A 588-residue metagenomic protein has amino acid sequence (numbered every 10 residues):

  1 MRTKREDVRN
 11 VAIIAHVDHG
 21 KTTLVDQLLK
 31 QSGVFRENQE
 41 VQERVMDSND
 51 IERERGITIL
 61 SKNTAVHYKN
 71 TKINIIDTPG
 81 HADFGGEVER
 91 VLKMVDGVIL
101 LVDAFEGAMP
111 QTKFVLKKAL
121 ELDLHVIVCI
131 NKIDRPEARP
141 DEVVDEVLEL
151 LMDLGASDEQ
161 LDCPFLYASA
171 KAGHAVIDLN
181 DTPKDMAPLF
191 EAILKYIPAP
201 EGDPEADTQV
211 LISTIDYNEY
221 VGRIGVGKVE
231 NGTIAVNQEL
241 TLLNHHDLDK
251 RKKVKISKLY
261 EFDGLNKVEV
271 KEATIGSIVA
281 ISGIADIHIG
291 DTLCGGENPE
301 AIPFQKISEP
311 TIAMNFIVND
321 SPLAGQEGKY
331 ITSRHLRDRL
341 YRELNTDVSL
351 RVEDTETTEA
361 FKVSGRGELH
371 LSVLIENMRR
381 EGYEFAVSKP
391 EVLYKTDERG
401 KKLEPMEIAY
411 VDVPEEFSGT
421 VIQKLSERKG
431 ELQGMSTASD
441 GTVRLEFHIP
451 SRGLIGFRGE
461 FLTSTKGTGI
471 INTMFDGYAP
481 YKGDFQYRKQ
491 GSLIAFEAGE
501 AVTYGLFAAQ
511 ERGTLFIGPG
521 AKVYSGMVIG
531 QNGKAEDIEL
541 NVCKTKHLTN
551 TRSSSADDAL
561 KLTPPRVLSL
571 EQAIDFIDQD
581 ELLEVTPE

Functional and structural regions predicted by a protein language model:
M1-E106, E146, I215-N218: P-loop NTPase switch module centered on the Walker A-proximal segment
E6-T23, V95, F105-K117, D123-H125 (+15 more regions): Conserved structured catalytic cores and adjacent interaction surfaces of nucleotide-binding/hydrolyzing enzymes
D18, L24, G56, I75-D77 (+18 more regions): Residue-level signature of catalytic and energy-coupling elements of molecular machines, predominantly ATP/GTP-dependent
V41-E43, L154-L166, P200-L211, L240 (+8 more regions): Interdomain boundary/hinge elements
H125, R135-K195: Canonical P-loop GTPase G-domain recognition
K171, K184-V226, E230-I234, K482-L493 (+1 more regions): Accessory interdomain/linker segments of ATP-dependent helicases and helicase-like nucleic-acid enzymes that mediate
Q209-M314, A324-Q326, I422, Q490 (+3 more regions): Conserved nucleotide-binding/hydrolysis modules and their immediate coupling elements across P-loop/ASCE NTPase motors
S321-L344, A559, T563-P565: A short, contiguous, amphipathic alpha-helix enriched in charged residues
